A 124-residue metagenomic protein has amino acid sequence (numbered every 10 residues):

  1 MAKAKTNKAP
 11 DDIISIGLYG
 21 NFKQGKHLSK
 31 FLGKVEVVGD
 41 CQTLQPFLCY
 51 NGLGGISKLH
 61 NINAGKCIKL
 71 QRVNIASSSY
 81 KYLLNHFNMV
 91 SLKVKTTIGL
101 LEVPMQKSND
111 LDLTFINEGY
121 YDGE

Functional and structural regions predicted by a protein language model:
A2-E124: Glycine-aromatic micro-motifs
